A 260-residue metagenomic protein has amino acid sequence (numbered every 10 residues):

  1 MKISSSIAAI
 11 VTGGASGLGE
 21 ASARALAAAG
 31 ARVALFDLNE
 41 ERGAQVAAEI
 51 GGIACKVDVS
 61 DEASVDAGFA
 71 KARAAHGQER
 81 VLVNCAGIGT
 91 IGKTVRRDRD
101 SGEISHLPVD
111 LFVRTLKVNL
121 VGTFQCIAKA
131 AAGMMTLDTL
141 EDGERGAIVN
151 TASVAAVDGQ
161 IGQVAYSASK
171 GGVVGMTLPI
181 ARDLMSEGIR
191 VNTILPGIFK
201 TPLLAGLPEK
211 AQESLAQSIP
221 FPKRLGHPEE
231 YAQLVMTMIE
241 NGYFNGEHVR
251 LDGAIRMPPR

Functional and structural regions predicted by a protein language model:
K2-A34, I180: Canonical Rossmann dinucleotide-binding motif of NAD(H)/NADP(H)-dependent dehydrogenases/reductases, specifically
E40-E41, V57-A70: The beta1-alpha1 cofactor-binding region of Rossmann-like NAD(H)/NADP(H)-dependent oxidoreductases
G77, G89-V113, A132, T136-D142 (+2 more regions): Conserved mid-core segment of classical short-chain dehydrogenase/reductases
I127, S169, T177: Active-site helix of classical SDR
A132, A181-D183: Alpha-helical segment proximal to the catalytic Tyr-Lys
S153: Residue(s) in the substrate-gating loop at a strand-loop-helix junction that position the organic substrate next
H227-L251, R256: C-terminal substrate-recognition "lid" of short-chain dehydrogenase/reductases
